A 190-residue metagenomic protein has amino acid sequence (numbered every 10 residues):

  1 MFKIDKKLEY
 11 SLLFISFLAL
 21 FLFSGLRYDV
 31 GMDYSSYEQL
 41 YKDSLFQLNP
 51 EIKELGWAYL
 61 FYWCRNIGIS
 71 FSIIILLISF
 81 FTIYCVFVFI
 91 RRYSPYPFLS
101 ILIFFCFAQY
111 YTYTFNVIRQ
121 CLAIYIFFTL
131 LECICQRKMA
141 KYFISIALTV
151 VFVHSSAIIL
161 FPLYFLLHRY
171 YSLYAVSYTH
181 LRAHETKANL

Functional and structural regions predicted by a protein language model:
M1-L20: Start-transfer (signal-anchor) and selected internal transmembrane alpha helices of multi-pass inner/ER membrane
K7-L8, F14, F87-F107: Transmembrane-helix signature of polytopic, membrane-embedded enzymes that assemble or transfer cell-envelope glycans
S35-I69: Short hydrophobic/aromatic helix or loop-helix immediately within or flanking a transmembrane segment in polytopic
F61-R65, I74-C85, Q120, I126: Transmembrane alpha-helices of multi-pass, membrane-embedded glycan-processing enzymes that use lipid-linked
F98-V117, C121-F128, V153-S156: Membrane-embedded helix bundles of polyisoprenyl
F127-K141: Membrane-interface transmembrane helices that cradle and orient dolichyl/undecaprenyl
F143-S145, S156-L167: Transmembrane-embedded, aromatic-rich helix segments that form part of the hydrophobic channel/pocket engaging
T179-A188: Conserved small/polar residues in nucleotide/adenosyl-binding loops
